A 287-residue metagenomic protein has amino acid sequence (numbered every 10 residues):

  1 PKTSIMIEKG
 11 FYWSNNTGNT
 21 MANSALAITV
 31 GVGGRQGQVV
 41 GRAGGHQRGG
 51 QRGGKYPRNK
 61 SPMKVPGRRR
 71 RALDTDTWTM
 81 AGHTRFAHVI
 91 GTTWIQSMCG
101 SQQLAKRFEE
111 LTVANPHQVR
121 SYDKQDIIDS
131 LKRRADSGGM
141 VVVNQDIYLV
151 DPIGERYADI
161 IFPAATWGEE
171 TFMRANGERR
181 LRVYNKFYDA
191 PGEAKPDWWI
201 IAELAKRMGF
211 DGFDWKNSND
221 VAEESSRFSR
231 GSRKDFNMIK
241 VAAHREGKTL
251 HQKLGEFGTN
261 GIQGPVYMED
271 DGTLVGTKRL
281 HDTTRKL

Functional and structural regions predicted by a protein language model:
P1-A25, V30-G37, G45-D235: Non-catalytic alpha/beta scaffold blocks inside enzyme catalytic domains
M21, S225-L287: Long, low-complexity segments enriched in small/aliphatic residues
